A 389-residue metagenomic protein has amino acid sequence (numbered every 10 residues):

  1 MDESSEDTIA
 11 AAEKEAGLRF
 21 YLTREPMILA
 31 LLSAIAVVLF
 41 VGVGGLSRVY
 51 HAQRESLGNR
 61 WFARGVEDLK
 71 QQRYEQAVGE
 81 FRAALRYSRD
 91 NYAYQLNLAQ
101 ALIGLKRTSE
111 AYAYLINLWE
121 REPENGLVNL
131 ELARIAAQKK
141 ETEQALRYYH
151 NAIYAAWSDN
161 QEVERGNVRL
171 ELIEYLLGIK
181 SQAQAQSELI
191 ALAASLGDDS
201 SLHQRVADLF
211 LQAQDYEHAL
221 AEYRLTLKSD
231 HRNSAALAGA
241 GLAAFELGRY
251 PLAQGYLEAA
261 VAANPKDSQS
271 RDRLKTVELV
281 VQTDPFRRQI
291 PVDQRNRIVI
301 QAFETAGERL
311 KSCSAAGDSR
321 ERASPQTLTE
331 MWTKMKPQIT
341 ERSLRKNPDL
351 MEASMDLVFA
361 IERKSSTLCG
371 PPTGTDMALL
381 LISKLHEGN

Functional and structural regions predicted by a protein language model:
D2-R60, G126, Q138, T142 (+5 more regions): Long, contiguous interaction/recruitment modules in multidomain scaffold/adaptor proteins
R54-D90, N97-Q100, G104, E171-G178: Alpha-helical segment of the N-proximal tetratricopeptide repeat
A83-R86, I116-E120, N151-Y154, I190-A194 (+2 more regions): Conserved structural position within tetratricopeptide repeats
Y94, V128, Q161-E162, V168 (+3 more regions): TPR alpha-solenoid repeat register
G104-A113, E141-R147, E174-A183, L247-G255 (+1 more regions): Alpha-helical linker/edge segments of TPR/alpha-solenoid repeat scaffolds and analogous pre-/post-domain helices
